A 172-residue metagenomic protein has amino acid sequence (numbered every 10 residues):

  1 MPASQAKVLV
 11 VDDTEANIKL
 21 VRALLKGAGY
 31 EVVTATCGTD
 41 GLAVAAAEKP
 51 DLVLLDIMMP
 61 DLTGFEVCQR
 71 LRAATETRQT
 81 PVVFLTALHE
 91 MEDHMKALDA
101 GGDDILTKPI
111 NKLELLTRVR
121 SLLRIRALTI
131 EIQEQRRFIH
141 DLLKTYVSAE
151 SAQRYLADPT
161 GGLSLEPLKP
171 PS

Functional and structural regions predicted by a protein language model:
A3, E15-T34, A47: Two-component/phosphorelay signaling modules centered on CheY-like receiver
D12, D56, T86: Active-site residues of response regulator receiver
A16, T36-D40, T63-Q69, H89 (+2 more regions): Acidic catalytic/metal-coordinating carboxylates
A43-A46, F65-E76: Short amphipathic alpha-helix used as the core "switch/output" element in two-component signaling
E48-L54, M59: Active-site beta3 strand of CheY-like receiver
P60, R78, E90, K108: The feature encodes the CheY-like receiver
I110-V119, L123: C-terminal output helix
R120-K169: Regulatory cytosolic signal-relay segments
